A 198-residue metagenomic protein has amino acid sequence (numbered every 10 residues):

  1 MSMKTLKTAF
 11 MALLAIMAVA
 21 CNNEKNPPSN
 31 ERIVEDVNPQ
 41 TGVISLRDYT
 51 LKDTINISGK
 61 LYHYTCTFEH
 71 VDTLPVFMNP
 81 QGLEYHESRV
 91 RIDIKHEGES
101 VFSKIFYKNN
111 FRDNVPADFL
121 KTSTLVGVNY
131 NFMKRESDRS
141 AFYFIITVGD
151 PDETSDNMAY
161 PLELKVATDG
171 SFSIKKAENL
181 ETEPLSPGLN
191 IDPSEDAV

Functional and structural regions predicted by a protein language model:
M1-F10: Bacterial N-terminal signal peptides that target proteins for export
M17-A20: C-terminal motif of bacterial Sec signal peptides marking the signal peptidase cleavage site
N22-D36: Bacterial Sec signal peptide processing site at the extreme N-terminus
V43-M133: Surface-exposed acidic loop/strand-edge motifs in secreted or periplasmic proteins that form small linear binding
V90-I94, Y160-D169: Beta-propeller blade signature
F102-K108, I174-E181: Beta-propeller fold detector
D118-P161, A167: Acidic, glycine-rich flexible loop segments
D196-V198: Short, solvent-exposed mixed-charge patches
